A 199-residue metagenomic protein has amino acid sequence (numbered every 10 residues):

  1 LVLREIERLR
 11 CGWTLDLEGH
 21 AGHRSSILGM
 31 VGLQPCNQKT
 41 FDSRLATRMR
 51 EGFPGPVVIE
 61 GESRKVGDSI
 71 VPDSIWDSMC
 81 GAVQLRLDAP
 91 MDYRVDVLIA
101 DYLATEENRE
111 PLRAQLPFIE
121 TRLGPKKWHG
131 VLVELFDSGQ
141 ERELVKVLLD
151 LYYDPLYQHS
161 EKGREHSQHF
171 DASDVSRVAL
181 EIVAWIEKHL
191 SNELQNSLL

Functional and structural regions predicted by a protein language model:
L1, Q34-R44, T105-L112: A polyampholytic, Gly/Pro-enriched intrinsically disordered region
L1-R10: Glycine-rich phosphate-binding P-loop
L3, G55-V57, V83: Conserved active-site beta-strand-loop modules that form the wall/rim of enzyme catalytic pockets and either contain
L9-M79: Conserved nucleotide-sensing/catalytic segment adjacent to the nucleotide-binding pocket in NTP-handling enzymes
Q34-Q38, Q84, G139: Hydrophobic alpha-helical scaffolding
I59, R86-L87: Short hydrophobic-aromatic micro-motifs
S78-A82, D88-L199: Conserved NTP phosphate-binding and transfer environment spanning the P-loop NTPase/kinase superfamily
